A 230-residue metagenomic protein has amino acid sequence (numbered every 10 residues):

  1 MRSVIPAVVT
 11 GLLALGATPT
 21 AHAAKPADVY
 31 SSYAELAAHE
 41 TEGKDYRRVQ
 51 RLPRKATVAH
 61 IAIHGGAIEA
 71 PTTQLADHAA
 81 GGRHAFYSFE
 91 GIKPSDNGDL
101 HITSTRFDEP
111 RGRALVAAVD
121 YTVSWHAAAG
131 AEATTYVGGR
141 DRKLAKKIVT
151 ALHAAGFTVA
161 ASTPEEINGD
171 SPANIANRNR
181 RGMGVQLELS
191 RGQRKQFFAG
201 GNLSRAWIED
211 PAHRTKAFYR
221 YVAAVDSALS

Functional and structural regions predicted by a protein language model:
M1-A24: Secretory targeting and sorting signals
P19-S230: N-terminal catalytic or cofactor-binding beta/alpha core of small enzyme domains
